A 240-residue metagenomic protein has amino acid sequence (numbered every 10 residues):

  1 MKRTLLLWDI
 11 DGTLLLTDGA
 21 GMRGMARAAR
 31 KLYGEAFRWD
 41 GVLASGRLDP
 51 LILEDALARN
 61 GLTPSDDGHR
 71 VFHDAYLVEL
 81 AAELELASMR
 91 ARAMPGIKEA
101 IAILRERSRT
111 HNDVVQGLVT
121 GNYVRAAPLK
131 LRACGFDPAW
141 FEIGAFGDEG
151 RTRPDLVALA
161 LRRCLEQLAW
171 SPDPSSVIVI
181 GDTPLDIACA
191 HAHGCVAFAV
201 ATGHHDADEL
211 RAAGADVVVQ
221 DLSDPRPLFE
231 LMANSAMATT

Functional and structural regions predicted by a protein language model:
M1-S45, L51, L57-R59: Active-site neighborhood of HAD-like aspartate-dependent phosphohydrolases
M1-W8, N60, P64, E85 (+2 more regions): Non-catalytic pre-domain segments flanking phosphatase-related domains
L7, A82-L118: Short, acidic loop-to-helix structural element flanking the phosphoryl-transfer center in phosphate-processing enzymes
Y33-L43, G61-F72, D137-E142, A169-P174: Short, surface-exposed acidic
M89-R92, G117, N122-I178, P184-H193: Substrate-recognition "cap/lid" segment bordering the active-site pocket of phosphatases
A145, V217-S223: Short acidic-hydrophobic, aromatic-tinged amphipathic segments that line or gate anion-handling sites
V179-V217: Acidic, Mg2+-coordinating phosphoryl-transfer loop and its flanking beta/alpha structural elements, shared across
